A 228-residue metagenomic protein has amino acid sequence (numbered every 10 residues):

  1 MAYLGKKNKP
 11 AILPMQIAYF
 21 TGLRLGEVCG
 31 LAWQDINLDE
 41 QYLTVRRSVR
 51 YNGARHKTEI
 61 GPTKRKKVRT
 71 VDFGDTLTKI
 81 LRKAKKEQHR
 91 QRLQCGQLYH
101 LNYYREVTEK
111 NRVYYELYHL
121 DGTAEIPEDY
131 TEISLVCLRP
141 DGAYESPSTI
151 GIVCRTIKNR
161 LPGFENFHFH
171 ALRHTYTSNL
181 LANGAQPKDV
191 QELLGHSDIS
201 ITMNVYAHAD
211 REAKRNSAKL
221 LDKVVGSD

Functional and structural regions predicted by a protein language model:
M1-L31, L38-D39, K67-V68, Q91 (+1 more regions): Basic, Lys/Arg- and aromatic-enriched nucleic-acid-binding interface segment
Y3-N8, E59-V68, L138-P147, R160-A171 (+1 more regions): Short, contiguous acidic/charged loop-to-helix segments that flank catalytic cores in large enzymes
Q16, F20-E27, T149-T156, R160 (+1 more regions): C-terminal catalytic core of tyrosine-transesterase DNA break-rejoin enzymes
D35-Y42, A185-V205: Short, polar N-cap/turn motifs at the start of nucleic acid-interacting alpha helices
E40, Y51-G53, T58-L77, R82-K83 (+4 more regions): C-terminal secondary-structure termini that scaffold catalytic or DNA-interacting sites
V45, F73, C137, C154 (+4 more regions): Hydrophobic, well-ordered secondary-structure elements that form the walls of internal hydrophobic environments
V49, T175, L194-L220: Catalytic-site neighborhood detector that most strongly recognizes the C-terminal catalytic loop/helix of tyrosine
G74-F164: Active-site/catalytic core of tyrosine-dependent DNA strand-transfer enzymes
